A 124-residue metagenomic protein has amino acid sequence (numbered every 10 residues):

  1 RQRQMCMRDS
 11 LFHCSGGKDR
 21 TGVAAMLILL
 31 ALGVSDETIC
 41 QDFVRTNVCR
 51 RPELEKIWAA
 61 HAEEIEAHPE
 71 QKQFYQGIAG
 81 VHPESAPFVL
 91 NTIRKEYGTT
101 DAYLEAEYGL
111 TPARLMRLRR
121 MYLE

Functional and structural regions predicted by a protein language model:
Q2-M7: Short, small-residue-biased leader/transition segments that mark boundaries at the very start of proteins
R8-L32: Catalytic cysteine-centered active loop of the rhodanese-like fold, especially the PTP/DSP P-loop
A24-E124: PTP/DSP superfamily signal
